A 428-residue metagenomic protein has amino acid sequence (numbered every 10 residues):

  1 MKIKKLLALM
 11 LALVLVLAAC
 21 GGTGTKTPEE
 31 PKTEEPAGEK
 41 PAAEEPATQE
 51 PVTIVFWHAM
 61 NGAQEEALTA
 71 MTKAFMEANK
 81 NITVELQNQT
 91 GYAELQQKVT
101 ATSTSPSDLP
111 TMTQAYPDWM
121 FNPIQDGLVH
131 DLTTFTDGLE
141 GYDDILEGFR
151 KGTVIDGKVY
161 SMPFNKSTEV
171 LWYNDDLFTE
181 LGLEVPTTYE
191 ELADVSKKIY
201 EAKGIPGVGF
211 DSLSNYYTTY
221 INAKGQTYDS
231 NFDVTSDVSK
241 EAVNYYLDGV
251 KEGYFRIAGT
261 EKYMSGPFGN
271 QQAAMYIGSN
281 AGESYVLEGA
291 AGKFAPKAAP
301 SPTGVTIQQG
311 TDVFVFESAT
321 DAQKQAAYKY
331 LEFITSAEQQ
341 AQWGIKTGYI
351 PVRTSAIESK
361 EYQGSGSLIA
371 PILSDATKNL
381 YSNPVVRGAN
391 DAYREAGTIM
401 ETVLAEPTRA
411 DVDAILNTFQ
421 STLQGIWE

Functional and structural regions predicted by a protein language model:
M1-V55, E77, N417, S421-E428: Short, low-complexity disordered leader/linker segments with a strong preference for bacterial N-terminal type II
E45, Q96, Y116-V170, A193 (+5 more regions): Hinge/lid segment of periplasmic solute-binding proteins
E50-N61, I82-Q87, T111-M112, V208 (+1 more regions): Short, well-ordered beta-strand elements
K73, E77-A78, E180, E288-I350 (+1 more regions): Extracytoplasmic/periplasmic substrate-recognition and gating elements
A74, A78-I145, E180-T187, A274-M275 (+1 more regions): Extracytoplasmic "Venus flytrap"/periplasmic binding protein-like
T179, K378-E428: Conserved C-terminal helix/tail region of periplasmic/extracytoplasmic solute-binding proteins
S196-A202, N231-A258: Glycine-centered hinge/linker elements that transmit conformational signals in sensory and ligand-binding systems
I345-T398, T402: Long, aromatic- and glycine/proline-rich binding clefts that accommodate carbohydrate-like moieties
